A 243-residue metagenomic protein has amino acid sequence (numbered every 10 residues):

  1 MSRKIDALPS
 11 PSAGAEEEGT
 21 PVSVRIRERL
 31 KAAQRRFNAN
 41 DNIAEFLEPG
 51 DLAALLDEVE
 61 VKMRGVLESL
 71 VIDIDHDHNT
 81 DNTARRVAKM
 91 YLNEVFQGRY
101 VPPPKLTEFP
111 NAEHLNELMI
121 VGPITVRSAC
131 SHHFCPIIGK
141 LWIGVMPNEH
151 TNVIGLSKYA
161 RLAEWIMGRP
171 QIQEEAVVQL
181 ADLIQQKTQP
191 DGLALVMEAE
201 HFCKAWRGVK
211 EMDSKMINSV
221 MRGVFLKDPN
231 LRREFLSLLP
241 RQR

Functional and structural regions predicted by a protein language model:
S2-R243: A domain-level signal for the structural core that forms small-molecule/cofactor-binding pockets and catalytic centers
